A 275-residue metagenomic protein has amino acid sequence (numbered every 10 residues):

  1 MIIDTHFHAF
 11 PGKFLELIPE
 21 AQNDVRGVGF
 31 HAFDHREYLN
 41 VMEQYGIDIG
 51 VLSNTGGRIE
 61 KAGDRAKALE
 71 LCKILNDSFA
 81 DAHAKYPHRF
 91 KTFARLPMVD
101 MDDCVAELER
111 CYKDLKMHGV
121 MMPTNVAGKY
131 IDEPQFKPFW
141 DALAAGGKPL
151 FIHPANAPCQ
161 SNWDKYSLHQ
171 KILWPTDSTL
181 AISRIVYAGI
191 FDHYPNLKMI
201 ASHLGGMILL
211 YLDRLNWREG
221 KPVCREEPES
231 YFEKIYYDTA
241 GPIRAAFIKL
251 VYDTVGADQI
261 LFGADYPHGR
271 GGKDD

Functional and structural regions predicted by a protein language model:
M1-D275: Helix-coil boundary/capping segments in enzymes
